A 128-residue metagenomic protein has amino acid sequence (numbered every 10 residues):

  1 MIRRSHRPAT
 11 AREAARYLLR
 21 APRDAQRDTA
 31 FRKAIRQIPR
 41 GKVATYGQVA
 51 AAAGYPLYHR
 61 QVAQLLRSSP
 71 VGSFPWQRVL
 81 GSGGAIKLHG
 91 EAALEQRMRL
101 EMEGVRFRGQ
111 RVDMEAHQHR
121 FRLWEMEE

Functional and structural regions predicted by a protein language model:
I2-E128: Nucleic acid-binding interface residues in structured DNA/RNA-binding domains, emphasizing the DNA-engaging scaffolds
